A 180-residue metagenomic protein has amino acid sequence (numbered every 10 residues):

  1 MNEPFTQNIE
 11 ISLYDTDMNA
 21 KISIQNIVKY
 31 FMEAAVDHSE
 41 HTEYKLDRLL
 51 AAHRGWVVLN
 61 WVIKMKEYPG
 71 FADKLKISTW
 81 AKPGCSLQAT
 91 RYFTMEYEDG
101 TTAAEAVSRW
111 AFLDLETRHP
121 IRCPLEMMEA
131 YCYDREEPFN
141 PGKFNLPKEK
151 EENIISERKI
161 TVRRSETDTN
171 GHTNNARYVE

Functional and structural regions predicted by a protein language model:
M1-V58, E105-V107, L113-E180: Hot-dog-fold acyl-thioester-processing enzymes
W61-E98: Hydrophobic beta-sheet segments that form the core/acyl-binding groove of ACP/CoA-dependent acyl-chain-processing
G100-T102: Residue-level signal for glycine
